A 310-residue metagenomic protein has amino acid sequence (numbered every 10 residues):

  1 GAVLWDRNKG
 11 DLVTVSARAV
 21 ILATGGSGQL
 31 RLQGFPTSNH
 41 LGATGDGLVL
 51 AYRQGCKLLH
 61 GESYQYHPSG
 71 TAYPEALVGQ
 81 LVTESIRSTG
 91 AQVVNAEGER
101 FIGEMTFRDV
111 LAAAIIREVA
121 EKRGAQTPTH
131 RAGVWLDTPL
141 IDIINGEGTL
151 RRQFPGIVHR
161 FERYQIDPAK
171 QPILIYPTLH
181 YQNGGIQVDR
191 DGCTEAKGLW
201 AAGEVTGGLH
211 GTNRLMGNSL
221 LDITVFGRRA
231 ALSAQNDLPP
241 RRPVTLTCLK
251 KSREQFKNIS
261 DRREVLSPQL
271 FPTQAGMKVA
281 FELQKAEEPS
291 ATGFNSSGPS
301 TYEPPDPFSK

Functional and structural regions predicted by a protein language model:
G1-D6: Short beta-strand segments that buttress and anchor functional surface loops
N8, A17-A19, A23-G28, I166 (+1 more regions): Glycine-/small-residue-rich beta->alpha transition segments that form the dinucleotide
N8-A19, T194-G198: Core beta-strand elements of the Rossmann-like FAD/NAD(P) dinucleotide-binding domain in flavoenzyme oxidoreductases
A19-A76, Q80, P128, G217-S233: Glycine-rich loop(s) and the adjacent beta-strand/alpha-helix scaffold that form part
C56-D167, Q171, S219, S233-P239: An anion/pyrophosphate-binding glycine-rich loop and adjacent beta-alpha core in soluble alpha-beta enzymes
V94-M105, D109-V110, A120, Y181 (+2 more regions): Glycine- and aromatic-enriched mobile tails/lids
R160-K197: FAD/FMN-dependent oxidoreductases across multiple families
